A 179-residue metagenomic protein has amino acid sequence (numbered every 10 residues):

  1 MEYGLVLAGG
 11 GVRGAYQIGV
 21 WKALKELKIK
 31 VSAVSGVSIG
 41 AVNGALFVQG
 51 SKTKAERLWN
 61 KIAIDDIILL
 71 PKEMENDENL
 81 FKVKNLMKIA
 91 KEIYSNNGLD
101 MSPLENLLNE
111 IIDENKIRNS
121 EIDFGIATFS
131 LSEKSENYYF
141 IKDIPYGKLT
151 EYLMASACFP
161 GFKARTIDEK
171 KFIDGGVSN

Functional and structural regions predicted by a protein language model:
M1-V37, A45-N179: Patatin-like phospholipase
